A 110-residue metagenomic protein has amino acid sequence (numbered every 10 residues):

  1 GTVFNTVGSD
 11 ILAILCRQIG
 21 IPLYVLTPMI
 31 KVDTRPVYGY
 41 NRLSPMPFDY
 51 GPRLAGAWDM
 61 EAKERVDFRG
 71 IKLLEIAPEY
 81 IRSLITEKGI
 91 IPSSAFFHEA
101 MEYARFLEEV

Functional and structural regions predicted by a protein language model:
G1-E109: Conserved phosphate- and dinucleotide-binding cores of soluble alpha/beta proteins, encompassing both enzyme active
